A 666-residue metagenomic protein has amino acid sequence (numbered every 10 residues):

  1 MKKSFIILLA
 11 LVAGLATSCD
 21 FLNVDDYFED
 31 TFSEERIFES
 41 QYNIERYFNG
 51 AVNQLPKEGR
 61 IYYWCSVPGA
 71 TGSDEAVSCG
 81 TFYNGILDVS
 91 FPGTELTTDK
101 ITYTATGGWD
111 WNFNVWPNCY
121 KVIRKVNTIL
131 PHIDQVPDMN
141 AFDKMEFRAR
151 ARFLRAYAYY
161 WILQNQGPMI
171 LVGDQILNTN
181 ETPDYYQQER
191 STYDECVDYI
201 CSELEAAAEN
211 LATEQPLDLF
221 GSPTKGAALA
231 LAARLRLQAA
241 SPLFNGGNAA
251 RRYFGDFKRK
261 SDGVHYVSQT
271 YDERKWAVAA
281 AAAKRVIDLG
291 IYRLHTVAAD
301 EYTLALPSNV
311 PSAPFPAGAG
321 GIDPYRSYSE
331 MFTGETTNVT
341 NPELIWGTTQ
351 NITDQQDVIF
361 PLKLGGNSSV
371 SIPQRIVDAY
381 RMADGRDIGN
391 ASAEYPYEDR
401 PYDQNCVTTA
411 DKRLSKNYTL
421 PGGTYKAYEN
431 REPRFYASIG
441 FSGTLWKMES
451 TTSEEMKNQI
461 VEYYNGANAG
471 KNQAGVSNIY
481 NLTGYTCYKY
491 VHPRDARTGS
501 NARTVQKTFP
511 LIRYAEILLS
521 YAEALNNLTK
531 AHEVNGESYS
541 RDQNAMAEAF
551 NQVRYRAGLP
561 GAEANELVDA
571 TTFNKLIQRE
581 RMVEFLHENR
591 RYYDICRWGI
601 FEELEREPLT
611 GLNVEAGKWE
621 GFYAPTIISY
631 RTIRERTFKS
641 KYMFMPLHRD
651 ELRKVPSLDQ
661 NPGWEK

Functional and structural regions predicted by a protein language model:
M1-F28: Bacterial Sec-dependent N-terminal signal peptides
S18-C19, C119-V122, Y199-C201, L237 (+16 more regions): Long, intrinsically disordered, low-complexity segments
C19-S73, L414, K426-E429, E651-K666: Membrane-proximal, proline-rich intrinsically disordered regions
Q41-N49, N53-G59, Y63, I86-Q166 (+6 more regions): Conserved, well-structured interaction surfaces
L163-Q164, P168-I170, Q215, L235-G247 (+1 more regions): Short coil/turn linking the two alpha-helices of tandem helical-hairpin repeats
P168-R190, L243-A277, H532-S540: Short coil/linker segments at helix-helix boundaries
G365-R497: Long, low-complexity, polar/charged, intrinsically disordered or flexibly structured peripheral segments
